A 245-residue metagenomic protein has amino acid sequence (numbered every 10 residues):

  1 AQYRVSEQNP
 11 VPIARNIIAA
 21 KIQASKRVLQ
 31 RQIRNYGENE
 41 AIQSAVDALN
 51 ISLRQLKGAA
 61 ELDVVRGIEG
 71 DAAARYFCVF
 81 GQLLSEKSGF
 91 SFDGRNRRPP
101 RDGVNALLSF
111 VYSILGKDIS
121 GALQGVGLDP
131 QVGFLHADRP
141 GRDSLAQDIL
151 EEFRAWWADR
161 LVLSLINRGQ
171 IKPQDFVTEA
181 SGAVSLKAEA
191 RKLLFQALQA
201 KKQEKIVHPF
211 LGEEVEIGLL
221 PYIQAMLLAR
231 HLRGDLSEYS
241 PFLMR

Functional and structural regions predicted by a protein language model:
Q2-R245: Active-site helix-to-loop segments that bind/position phosphate- or nucleotide-bearing substrates and donors across
